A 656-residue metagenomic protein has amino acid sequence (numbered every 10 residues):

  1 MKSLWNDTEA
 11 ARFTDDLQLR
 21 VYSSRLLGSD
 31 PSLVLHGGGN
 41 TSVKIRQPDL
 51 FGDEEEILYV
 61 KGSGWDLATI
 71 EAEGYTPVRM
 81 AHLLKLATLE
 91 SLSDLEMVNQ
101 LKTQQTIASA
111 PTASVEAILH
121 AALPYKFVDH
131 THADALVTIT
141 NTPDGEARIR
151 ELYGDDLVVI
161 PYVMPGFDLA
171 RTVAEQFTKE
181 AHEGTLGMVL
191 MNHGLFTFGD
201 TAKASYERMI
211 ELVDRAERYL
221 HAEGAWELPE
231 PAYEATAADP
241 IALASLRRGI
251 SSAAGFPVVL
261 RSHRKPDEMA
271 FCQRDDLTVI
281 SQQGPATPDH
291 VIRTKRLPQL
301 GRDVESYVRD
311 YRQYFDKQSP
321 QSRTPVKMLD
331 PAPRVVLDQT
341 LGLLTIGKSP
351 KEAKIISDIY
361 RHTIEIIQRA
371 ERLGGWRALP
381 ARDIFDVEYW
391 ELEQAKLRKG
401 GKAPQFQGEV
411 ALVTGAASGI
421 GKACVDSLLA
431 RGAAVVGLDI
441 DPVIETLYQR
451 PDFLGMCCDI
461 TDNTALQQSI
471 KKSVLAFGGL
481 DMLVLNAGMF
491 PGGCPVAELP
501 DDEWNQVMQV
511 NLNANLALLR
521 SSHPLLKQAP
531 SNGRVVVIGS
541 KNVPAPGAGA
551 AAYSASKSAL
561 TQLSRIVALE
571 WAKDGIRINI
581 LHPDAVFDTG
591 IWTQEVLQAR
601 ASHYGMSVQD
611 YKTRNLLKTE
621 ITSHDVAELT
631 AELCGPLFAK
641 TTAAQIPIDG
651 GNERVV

Functional and structural regions predicted by a protein language model:
M1-A411, A423: Glycine-rich flexible loops
F490-G493, L637-F638, T642-V656: Short C-terminal tail/terminal secondary-structure segment of NAD(P)H-dependent dehydrogenase/reductase domains
C494-V496, P500-M508: Substrate-binding pocket helix/loop in short-chain dehydrogenase/reductase
L519, S556, S564: Active-site helix of classical SDR
P524, L569-E570, A639: Alpha-helical segment proximal to the catalytic Tyr-Lys
S540: Residue(s) in the substrate-gating loop at a strand-loop-helix junction that position the organic substrate next
A572, R577, T641-A643: Short, small/polar-rich loop/turn modules that mediate ligand/substrate recognition or access, typified
